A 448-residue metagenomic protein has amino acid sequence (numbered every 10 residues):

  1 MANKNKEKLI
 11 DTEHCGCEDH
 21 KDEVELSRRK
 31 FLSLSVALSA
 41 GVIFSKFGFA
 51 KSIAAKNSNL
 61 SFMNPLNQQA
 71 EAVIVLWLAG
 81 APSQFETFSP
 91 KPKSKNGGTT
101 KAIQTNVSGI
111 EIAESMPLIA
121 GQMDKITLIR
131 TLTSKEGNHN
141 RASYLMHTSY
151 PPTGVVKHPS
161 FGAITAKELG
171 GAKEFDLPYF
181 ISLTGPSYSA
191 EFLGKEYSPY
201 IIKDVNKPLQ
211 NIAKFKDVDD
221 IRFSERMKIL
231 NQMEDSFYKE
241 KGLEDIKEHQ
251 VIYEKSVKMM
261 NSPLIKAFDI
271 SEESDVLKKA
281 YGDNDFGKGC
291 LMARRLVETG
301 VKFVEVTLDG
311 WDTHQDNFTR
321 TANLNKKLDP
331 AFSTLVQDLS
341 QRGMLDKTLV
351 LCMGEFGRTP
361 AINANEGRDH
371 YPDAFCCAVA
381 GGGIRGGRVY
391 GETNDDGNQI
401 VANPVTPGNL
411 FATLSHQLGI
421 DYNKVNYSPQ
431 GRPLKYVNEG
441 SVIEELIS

Functional and structural regions predicted by a protein language model:
A2-S448: Ligand-binding pockets and gating/stacking loops
